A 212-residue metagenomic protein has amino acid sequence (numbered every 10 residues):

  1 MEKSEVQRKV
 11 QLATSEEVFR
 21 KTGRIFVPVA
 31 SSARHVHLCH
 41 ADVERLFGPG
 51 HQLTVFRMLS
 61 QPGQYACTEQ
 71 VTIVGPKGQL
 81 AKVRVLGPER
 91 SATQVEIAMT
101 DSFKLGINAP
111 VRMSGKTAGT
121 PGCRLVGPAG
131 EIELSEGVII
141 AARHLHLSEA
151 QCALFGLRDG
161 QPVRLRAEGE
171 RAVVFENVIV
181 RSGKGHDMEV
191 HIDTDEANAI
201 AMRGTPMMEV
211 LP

Functional and structural regions predicted by a protein language model:
M1-K21: Short, low-complexity, charged amphipathic interaction modules
G23-V27: Short structural boundary motif marking the start of a folded domain
P28-A30, H35-P76, A81-P128, E133-R166 (+1 more regions): Short beta-strand-centered segments at strand-helix junctions
G169: Acidic, glycine-rich active-site loops and adjacent beta-strand->loop/helix elements that engage anionic groups
A172-V174: Short coil-to-beta-strand transition motifs
M207-P212: Conserved active-site motif detector
